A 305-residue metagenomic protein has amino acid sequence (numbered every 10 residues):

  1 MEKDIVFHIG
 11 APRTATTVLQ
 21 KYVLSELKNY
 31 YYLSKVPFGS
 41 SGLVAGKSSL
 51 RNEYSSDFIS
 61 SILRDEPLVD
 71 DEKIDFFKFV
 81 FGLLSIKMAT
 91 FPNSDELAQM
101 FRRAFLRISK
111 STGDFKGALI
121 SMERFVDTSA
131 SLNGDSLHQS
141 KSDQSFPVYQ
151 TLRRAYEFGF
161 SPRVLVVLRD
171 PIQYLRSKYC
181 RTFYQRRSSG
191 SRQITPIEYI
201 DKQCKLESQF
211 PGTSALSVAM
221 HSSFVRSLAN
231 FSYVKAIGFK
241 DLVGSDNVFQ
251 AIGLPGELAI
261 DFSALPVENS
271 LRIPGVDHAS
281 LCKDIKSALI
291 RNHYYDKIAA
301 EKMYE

Functional and structural regions predicted by a protein language model:
M1-L106, M122-R124: PAPS-dependent sulfotransferase catalytic core
K3, G113-K116: Short, high-confidence coil segments that cap the C-terminus of an alpha-helix and link into the following beta-strand
T17-A45, F158, R163-I172, S245-S270: Internal hydrophobic scaffold segments of catalytic domains
G42-L68, G244-E305: PAPS-dependent sulfotransferase catalytic core
E66, L84-M88, T112, E207 (+2 more regions): Short, flexible helical or helix-coil boundary motifs
L97-G113, Q150-G159: Short amphipathic alpha-helices and their capping/turn segments at secondary-structure boundaries
G117, R124-S140, Y149-I260: PAPS-dependent sulfotransferase catalytic domain
D143-Q144: A compositional signature for long Ser/Thr(±Pro)-rich, low-complexity
